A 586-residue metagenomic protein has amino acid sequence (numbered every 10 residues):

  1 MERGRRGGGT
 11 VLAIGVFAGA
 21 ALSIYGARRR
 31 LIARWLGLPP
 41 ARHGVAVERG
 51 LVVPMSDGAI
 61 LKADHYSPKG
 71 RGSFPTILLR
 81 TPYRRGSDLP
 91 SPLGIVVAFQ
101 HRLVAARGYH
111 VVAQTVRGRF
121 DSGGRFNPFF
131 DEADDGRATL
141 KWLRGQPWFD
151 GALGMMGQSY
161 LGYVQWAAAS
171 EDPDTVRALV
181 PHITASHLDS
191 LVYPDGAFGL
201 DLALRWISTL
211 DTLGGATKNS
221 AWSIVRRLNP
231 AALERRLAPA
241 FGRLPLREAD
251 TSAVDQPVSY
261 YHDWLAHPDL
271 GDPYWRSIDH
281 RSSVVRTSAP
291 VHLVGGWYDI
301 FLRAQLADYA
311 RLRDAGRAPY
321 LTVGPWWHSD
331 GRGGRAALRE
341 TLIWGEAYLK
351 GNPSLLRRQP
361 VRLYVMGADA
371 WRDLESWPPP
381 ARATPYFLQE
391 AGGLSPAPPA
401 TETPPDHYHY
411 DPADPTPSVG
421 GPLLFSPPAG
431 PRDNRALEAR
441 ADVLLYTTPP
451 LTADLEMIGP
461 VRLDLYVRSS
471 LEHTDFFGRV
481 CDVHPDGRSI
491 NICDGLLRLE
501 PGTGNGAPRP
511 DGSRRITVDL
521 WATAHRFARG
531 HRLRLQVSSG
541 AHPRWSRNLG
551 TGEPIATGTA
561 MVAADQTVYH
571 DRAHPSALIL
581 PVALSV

Functional and structural regions predicted by a protein language model:
G4-G26: Hydrophobic alpha-helical topogenic segments used for membrane insertion/localization
W35-G72, T447-A453, Y466: N-terminal cap/lid segment of alpha/beta-hydrolase-fold proteins
K69-R144, F198-L200, R440, H484-D486 (+2 more regions): Cap/lid segment of the alpha/beta-hydrolase catalytic domain
V97-A98, A106, S170-D172, A178-R286: Accessory cap/linker subdomain of secreted extracellular hydrolases
P147-Y160: Alpha/beta-hydrolase fold nucleophile elbow
L161-P173, L465: Short glycine-enriched nucleophile-adjacent loop and the immediately C-terminal alpha-helix near the catalytic center
R226-E248, W326, G331-V586: C-terminal, loop-rich substrate-recognition/catalytic regions characterized by aromatic stacking residues
T287, L293-G295: Short beta-strand/loop motif that positions the catalytic acidic residue of the alpha/beta-hydrolase fold
